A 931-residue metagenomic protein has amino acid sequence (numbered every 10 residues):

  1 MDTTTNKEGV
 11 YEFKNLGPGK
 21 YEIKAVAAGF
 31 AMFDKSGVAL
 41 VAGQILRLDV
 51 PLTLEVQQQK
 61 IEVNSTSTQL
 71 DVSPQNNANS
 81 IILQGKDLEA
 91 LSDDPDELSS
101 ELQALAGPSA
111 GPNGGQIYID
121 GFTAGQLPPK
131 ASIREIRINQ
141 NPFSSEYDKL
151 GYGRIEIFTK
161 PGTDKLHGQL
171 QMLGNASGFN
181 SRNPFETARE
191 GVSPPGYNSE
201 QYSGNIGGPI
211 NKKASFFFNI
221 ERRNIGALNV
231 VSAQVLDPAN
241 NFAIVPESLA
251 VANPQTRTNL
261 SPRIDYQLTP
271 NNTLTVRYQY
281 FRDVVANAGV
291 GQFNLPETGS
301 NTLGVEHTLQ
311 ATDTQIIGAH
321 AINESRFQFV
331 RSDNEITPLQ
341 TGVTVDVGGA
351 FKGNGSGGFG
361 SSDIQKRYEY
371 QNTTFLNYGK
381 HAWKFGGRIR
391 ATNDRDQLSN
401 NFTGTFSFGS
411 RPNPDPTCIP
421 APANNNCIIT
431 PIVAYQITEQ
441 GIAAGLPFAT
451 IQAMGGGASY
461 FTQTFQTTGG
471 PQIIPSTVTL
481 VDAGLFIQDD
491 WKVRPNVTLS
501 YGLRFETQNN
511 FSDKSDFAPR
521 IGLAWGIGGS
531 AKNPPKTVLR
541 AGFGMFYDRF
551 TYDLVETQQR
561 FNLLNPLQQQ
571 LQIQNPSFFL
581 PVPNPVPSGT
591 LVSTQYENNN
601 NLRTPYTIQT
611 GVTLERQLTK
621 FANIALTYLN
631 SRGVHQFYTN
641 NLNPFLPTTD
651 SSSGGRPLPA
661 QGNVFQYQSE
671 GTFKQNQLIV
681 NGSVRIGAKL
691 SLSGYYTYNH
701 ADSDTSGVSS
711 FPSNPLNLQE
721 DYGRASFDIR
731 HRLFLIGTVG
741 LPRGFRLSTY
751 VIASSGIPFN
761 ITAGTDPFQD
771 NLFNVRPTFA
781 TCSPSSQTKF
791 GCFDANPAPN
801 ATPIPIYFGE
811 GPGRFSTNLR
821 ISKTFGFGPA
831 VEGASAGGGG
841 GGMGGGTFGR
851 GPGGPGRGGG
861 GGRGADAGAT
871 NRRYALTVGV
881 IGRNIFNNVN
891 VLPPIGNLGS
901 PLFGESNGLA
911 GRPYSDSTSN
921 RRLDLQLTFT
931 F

Functional and structural regions predicted by a protein language model:
M1, E12-N15, K24, N64-N79 (+4 more regions): N-terminal plug
M1-N76, Q126: Periplasm-facing N-terminal accessory domains of Gram-negative outer-membrane beta-barrel systems
V50, A104, Y118, K130-N175 (+2 more regions): A beta-strand signature from Gram-negative outer-membrane beta-barrel systems, especially the internal plug domain
S65, L170-A176, F218-R222, V276-Y280 (+10 more regions): Transmembrane beta-barrel strands of outer-membrane/channel proteins
G151-G153, E200-G204, T258-P262, V305-A311 (+14 more regions): Hydrophobic, lipid-facing positions within transmembrane beta-strands of outer-membrane proteins
H167, P195-V284, N301-F329, P519: Transmembrane beta-barrel wall of Gram-negative outer-membrane proteins
T256, Q267-G484, D650: Replace "related TpsB outer-membrane translocases also match" with "some related outer-membrane beta-barrels such as
N496, N510, K532, L591 (+2 more regions): Short, solvent-exposed micro-motifs at the edges of structured domains
